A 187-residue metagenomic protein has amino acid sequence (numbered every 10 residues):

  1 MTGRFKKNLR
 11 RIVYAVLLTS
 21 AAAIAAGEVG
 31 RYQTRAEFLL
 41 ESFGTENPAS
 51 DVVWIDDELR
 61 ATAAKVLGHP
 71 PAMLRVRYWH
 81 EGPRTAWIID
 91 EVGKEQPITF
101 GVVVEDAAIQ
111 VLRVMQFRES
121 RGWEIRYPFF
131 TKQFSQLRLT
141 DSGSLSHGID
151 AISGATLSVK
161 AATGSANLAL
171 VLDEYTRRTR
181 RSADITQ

Functional and structural regions predicted by a protein language model:
M1-T2, L17, E81-R84: Extended interaction regions within the primary functional domain
G3-V13: Bacterial N-terminal signal peptides that target proteins for export
N8, V16-L17, M73: Acidic/proline-rich low-complexity IDRs
R11, T19-S20, V76: Generic detector of low-complexity/intrinsically disordered segments and short hydrophobic N-terminal stretches
V13-Y14, L157: Residues at the start of alpha-helices and the adjacent loop-to-helix junctions
L17-A26: Hydrophobic h-region of N-terminal signal peptides that target proteins for export in Gram-negative bacteria
A25-T156, K160, G164-Q187: Flexible, solvent-exposed loop/hinge segments and secondary-structure transition points
